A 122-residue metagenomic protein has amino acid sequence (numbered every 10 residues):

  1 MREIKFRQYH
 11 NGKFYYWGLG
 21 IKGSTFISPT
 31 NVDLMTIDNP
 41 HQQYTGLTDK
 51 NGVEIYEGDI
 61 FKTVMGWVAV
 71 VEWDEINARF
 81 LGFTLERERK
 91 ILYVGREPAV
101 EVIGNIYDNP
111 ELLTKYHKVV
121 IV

Functional and structural regions predicted by a protein language model:
M1-V122: Secondary-structure transition motif
